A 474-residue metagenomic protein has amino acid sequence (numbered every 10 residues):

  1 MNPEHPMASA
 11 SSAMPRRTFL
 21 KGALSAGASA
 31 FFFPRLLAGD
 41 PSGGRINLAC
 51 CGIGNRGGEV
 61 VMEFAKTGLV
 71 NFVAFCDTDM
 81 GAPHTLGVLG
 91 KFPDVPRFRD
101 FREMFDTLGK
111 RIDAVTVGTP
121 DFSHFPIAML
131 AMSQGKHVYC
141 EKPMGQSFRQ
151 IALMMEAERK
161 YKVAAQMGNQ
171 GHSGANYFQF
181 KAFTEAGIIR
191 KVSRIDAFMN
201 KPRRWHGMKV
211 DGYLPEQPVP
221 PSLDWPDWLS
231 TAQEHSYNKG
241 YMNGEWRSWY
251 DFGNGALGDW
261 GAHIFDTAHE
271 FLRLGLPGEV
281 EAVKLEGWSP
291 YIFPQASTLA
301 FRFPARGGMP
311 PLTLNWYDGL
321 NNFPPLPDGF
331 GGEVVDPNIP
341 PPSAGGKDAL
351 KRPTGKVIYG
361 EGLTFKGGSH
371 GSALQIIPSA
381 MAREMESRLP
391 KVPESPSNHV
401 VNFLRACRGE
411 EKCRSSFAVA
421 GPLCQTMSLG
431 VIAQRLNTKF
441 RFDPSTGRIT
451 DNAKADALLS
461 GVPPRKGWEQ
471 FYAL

Functional and structural regions predicted by a protein language model:
H5-G27: N-terminal secretory signal peptides and thylakoid transit peptides that target proteins across membranes
G22-F92, G171-G174, A268: N-terminal Rossmann-like dinucleotide-binding module
G54, D79, V95-L153: Beta-loop-alpha module in the N-terminal Rossmann-like domain of NAD(P)-dependent dehydrogenases, especially those
E59-F64, H84-V88, F125-L130, Q150-I151 (+5 more regions): Short, solvent-exposed loop/turn and secondary-structure capping segments
V73, D113, S193: Conserved acidic residues
D79-A82, F98, G118-S123, M144-Q146 (+5 more regions): Short, solvent-exposed turn/loop segments enriched in Gly/Ser/Thr/Pro and often Arg
H137-Y139, G145-D227: A contiguous active-site-proximal alpha/beta segment in oxidoreductase catalytic domains
Q179, K191, D196-P202, H206-A418 (+1 more regions): Contiguous beta-strand/loop segments that form the cofactor/metal-binding neighborhood of enzyme cores
